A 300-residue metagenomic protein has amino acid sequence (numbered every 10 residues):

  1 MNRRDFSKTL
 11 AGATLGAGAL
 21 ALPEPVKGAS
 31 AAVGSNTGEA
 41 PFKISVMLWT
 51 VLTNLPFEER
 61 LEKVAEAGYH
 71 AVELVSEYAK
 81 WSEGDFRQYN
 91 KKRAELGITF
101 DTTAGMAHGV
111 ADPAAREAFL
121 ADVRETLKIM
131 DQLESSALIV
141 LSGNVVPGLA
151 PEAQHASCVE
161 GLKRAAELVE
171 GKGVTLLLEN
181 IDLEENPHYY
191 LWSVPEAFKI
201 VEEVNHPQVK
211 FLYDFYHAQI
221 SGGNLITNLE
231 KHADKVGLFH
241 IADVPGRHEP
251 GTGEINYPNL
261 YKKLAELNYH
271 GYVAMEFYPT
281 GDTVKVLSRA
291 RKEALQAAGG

Functional and structural regions predicted by a protein language model:
N2-S45, T50-A65, L191-Y213, H217-G300: Histidine-acidic metal/acid-base catalytic patches
L10-A19, V33-E39, E95-L96, G109-F211: Active-site acidic/histidine proton-transfer and metal-coordination neighborhood in alpha/beta enzyme cores
A67-E83, A104-H108: N-terminal substrate-binding region of glycoside hydrolase catalytic domains
H70, T99, S136, G237 (+1 more regions): Short acidic/polar active-site loop segments enriched in Thr and Asp
L74-A94, S142-V145: Glycine-rich, proline-tolerant flexible connector loops at the mouths of alpha/beta enzymes
E83-Y89, R116, P151, T283-V286: Metal-dependent catalytic neighborhoods of phosphoester/phosphodiester hydrolases
D85-E95, R164-A165, N228, N259-K263: Catalytic-core regions built around general acid/base machinery
